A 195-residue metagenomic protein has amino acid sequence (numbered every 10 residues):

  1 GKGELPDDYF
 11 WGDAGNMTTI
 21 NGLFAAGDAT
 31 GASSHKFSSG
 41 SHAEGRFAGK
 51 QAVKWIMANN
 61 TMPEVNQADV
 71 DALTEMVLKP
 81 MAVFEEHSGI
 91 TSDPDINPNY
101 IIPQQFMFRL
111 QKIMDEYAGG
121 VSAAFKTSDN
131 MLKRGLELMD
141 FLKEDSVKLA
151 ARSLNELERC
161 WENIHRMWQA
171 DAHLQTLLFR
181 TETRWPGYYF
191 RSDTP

Functional and structural regions predicted by a protein language model:
K2-P195: Glycine- and aromatic-enriched mobile tails/lids
